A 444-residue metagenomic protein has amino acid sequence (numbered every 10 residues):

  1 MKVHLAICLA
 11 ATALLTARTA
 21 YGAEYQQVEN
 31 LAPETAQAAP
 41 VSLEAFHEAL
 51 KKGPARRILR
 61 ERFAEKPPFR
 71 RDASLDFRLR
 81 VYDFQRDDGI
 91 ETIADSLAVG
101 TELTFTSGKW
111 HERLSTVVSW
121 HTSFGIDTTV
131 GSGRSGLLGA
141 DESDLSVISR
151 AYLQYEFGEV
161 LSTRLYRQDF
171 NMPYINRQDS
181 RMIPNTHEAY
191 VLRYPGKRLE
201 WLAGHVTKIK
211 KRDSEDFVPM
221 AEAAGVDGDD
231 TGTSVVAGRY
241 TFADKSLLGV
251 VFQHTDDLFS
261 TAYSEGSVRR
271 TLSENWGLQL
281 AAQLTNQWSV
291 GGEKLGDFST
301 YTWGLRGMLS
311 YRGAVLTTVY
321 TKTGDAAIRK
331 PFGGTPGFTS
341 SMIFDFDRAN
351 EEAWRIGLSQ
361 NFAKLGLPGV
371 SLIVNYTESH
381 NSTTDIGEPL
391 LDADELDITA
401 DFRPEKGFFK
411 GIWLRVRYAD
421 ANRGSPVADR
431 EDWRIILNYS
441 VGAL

Functional and structural regions predicted by a protein language model:
K2-L97, T104-K109, V315: N-terminal periplasmic/intermembrane-space "pro-region" immediately following the signal or transit peptide
E48, R56-L75, T106-T116, V160 (+6 more regions): Short loop/turn motifs that connect adjacent beta-strands in outer-membrane beta-barrel proteins
P67, S107-K109, Y155-F157, R193-G196 (+9 more regions): Residue-level signature of outer-membrane beta-barrel architecture
R71, I93-V99, L145-S149, P184-E188 (+7 more regions): Residues that define the transmembrane beta-barrel architecture of outer-membrane proteins
L79-D83, T163-R177, W201-A203, T207 (+5 more regions): Transmembrane beta-strand segments that form the barrel wall of outer-membrane beta-barrel proteins
F105-V218, Y240-S246, T317-T318, K322-A326: Outer membrane beta-barrel
L199-T233, N275-A349, A353, V416-I435: Outer-membrane beta-barrel translocator/channel fold
V236, I356, I398-F402, D429-L444: Outer-membrane beta-barrel "beta-signal"
